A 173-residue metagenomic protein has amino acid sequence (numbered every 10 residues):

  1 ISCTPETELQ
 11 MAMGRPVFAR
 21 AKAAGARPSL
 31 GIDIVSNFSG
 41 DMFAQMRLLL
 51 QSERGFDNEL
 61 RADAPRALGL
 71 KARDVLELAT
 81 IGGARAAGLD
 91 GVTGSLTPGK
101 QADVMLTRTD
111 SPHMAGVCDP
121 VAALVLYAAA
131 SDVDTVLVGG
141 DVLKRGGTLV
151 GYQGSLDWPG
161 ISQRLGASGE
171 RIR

Functional and structural regions predicted by a protein language model:
Q10-A12: Helical hairpin unit composed of two closely spaced alpha helices linked by a short loop
G14-R15, G40-F43, C118, S155: Conserved strand-to-helix beginnings and helix N-cap segments that scaffold or border functional pockets
V17-S111, L126-A129: His/Asp/Glu-enriched, well-ordered alpha-helical/loop segment that forms or immediately abuts the divalent-metal
L76-R173: Active-site microenvironment of metallo-dependent hydrolases
